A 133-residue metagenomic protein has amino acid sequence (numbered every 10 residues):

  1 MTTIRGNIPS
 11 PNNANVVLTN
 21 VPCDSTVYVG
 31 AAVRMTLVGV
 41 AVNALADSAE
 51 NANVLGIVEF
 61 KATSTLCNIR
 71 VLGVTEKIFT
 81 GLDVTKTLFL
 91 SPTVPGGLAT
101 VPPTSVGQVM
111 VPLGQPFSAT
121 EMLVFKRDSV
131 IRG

Functional and structural regions predicted by a protein language model:
T2-G133: Glycine-anchored, exposed beta-strand/edge motif detector
